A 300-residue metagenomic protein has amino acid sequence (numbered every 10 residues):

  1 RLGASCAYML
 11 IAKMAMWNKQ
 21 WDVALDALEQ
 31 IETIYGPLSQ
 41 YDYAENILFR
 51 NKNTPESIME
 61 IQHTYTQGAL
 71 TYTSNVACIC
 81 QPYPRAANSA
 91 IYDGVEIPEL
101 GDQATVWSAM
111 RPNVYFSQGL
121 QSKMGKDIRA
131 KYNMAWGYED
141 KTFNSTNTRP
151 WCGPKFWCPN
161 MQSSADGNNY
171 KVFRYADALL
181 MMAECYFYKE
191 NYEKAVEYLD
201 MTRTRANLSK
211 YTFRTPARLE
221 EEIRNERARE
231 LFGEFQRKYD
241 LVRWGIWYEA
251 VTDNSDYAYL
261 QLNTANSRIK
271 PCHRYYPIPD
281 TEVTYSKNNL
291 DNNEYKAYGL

Functional and structural regions predicted by a protein language model:
R1-E32, M59, D127, Y170-T202 (+2 more regions): Extended, hydrophobic/aromatic-rich amphipathic alpha-helical segments that build helical scaffolds
T33, P37-L180, E184-Y188, W247-L300: Elongated scaffold/linker segments in the mid-to-C-terminal portions of large proteins
Y35-G36, A206-S209: Alpha-helical junction/boundary sensor with strong preference for TPR arrays
D42-N53, F213-E226: TPR/TPR-like alpha-solenoid helical repeat scaffolds
E139, L208, F232-G233: Intrinsically disordered or highly flexible coil/loop and linker segments, enriched in small and charged/polar residues
F213-E221, F235, D253-Y257: Basic/polar, cationic surfaces and motifs that engage anionic cell-wall and phosphate/carboxylate ligands
N225-V251: CBM-like carbohydrate-recognition segments
